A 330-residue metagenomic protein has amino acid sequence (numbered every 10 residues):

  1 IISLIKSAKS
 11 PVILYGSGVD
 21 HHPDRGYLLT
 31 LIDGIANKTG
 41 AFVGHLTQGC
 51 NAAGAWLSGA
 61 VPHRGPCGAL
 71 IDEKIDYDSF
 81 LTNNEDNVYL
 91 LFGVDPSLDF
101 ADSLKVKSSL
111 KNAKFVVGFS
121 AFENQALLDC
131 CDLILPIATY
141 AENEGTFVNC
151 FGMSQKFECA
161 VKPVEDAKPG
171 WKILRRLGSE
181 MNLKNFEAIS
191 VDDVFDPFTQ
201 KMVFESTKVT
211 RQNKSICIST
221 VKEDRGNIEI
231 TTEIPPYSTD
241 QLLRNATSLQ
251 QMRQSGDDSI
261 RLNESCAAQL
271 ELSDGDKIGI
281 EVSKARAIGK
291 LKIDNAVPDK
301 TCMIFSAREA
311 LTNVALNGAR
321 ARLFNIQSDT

Functional and structural regions predicted by a protein language model:
I1-A8: Short N-terminal or domain-adjacent regulatory/targeting segments
L4, T30, G34, K172-E180: Alpha-helical scaffold segments in soluble metabolic enzymes
A8-P11, N87: Nucleotide donor/acceptor-binding cores
P11-N83, T231-E233: A glycine-rich, hydrophobic/aromatic-adjacent loop/helix-cap motif
H22, G26, K168, D257: Short, conserved micro-motifs enriched in small and acidic residues
G40, K184-N185: A short alpha-helix-loop-beta-strand transition element characteristic of N-terminal alpha/beta dinucleotide-binding
T47-A55, S190-Q200: A glycine-rich phosphate-binding loop feature that marks nucleotide/adenosyl-phosphate handling sites
V61-D166, K172-K184, D192-T330: A cross-kingdom feature strongest in bacterial/archaeal respiratory oxidoreductases
